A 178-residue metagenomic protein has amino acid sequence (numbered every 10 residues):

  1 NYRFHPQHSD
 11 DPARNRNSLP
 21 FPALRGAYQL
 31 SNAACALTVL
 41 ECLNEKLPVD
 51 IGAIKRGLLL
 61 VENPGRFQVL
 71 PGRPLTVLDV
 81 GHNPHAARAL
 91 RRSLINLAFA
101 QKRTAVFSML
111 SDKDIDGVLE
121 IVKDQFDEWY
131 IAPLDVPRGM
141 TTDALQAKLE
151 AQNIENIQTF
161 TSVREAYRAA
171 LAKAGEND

Functional and structural regions predicted by a protein language model:
N1, L75-V77, P84, L119-G175: C-terminal helical cap/extension that packs against the catalytic core of soluble nucleotide-cofactor enzymes
N1-Y2, G65: Change "...and in nucleic-acid phosphodiester-cleaving endonucleases..." to "...and in nucleic-acid processing enzymes
Q7-E128: Nucleotide phosphate-binding/pyrophosphate-handling subdomain across enzymes that bind or process nucleotide phosphates
C35, A174-D178: Short SAM/SAH-binding signature in class I
K102-T104, I157, D178: Residue-level recognition of the N-termini of beta-strands and the immediately preceding loop/turn
